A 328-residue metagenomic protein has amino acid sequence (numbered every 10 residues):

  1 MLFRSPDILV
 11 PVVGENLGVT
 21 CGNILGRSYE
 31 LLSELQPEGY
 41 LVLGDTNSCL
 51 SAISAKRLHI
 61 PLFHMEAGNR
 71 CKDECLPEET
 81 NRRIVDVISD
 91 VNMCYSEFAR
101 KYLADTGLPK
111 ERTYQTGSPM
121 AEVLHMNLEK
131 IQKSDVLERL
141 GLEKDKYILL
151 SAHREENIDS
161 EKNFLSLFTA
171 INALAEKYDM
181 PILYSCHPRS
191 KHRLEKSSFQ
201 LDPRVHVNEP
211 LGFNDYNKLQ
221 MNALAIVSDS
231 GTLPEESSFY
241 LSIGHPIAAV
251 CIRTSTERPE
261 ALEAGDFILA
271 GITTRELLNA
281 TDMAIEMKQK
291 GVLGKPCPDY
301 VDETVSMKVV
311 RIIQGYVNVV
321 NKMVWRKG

Functional and structural regions predicted by a protein language model:
M1-M180, S185, S190-G328: Nucleotide-activated sugar donor-binding and catalytic core shared by glycosyltransferases and related lipid-linked
